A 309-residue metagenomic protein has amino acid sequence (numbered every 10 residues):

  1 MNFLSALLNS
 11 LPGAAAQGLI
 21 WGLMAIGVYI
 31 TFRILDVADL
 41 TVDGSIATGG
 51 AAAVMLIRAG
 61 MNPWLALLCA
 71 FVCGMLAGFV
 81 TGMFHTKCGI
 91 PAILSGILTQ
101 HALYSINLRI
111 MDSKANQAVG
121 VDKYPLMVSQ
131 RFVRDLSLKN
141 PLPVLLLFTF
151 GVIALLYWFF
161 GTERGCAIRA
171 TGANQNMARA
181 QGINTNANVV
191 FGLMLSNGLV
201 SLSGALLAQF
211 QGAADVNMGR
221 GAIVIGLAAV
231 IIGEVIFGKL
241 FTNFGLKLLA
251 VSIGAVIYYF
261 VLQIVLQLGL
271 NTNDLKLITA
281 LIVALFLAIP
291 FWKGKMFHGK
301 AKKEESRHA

Functional and structural regions predicted by a protein language model:
M1-M24, A52, A59-L65, R134 (+1 more regions): Membrane-interfacial amphipathic/re-entrant helices at transmembrane-helix boundaries
A6, A173-A180, N184-A187, L246-L249 (+1 more regions): Cytosolic-side transmembrane-helix boundaries in multi-pass membrane proteins
V28, M61-H101, T149-F150, I253-G254 (+1 more regions): Alpha-helical transmembrane segments within multi-pass membrane transporters and channels
F32-K87, D135-K139, L240, Q267: Membrane-embedded helix boundary and interhelical linker motif in transport proteins
R33-A38, F79-K123, G212-V216, A228-L249: Short loop segments and helix-boundary regions at transmembrane helix junctions of multi-pass inner-membrane proteins
A77, K139-I223: Helix-loop-helix "hairpin" substructures at the membrane interface of multi-pass membrane proteins
A92, G96, Q100-G161, F191 (+3 more regions): Transmembrane helix-bundle core of multi-pass membrane transporters and related energy-transducing complexes
V200, G204-L277: Transmembrane alpha-helical segments in multi-pass inner-membrane proteins
